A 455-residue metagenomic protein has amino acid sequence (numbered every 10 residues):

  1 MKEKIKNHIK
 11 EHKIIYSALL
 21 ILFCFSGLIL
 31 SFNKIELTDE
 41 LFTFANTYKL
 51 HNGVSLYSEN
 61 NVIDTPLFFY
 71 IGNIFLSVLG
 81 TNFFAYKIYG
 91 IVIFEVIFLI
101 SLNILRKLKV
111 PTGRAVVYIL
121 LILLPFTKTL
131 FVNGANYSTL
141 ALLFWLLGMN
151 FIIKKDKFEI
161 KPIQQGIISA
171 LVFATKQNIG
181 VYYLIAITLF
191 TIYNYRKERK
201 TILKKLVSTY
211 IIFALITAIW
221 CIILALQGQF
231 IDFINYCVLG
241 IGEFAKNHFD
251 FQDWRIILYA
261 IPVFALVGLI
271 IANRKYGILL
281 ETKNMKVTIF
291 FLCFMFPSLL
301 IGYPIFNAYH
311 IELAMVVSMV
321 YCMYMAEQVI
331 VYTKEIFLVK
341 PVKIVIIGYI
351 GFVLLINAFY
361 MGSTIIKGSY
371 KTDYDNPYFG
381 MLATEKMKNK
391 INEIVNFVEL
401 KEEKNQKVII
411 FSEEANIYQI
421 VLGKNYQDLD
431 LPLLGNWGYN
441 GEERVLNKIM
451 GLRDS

Functional and structural regions predicted by a protein language model:
S31-N46, L56-I74, T81-F84, K386: Extracytoplasmic catalytic/substrate-binding loops of multi-pass membrane glycan-assembly enzymes
I88-K109, L147, I271-N273: Transmembrane-helix motifs of polytopic, lipid-linked glycan transferases
F98-F126, L142-L143, Q164: Transmembrane-helix signature of polytopic, membrane-embedded enzymes that assemble or transfer cell-envelope glycans
L130-L140: Short acidic/glycine- and proline-prone juxtamembrane loop motifs at membrane-interface regions of multi-pass membrane
L140-K157, I167-S169, T188, I192 (+1 more regions): Specific aromatic-rich, kink-prone transmembrane helix
F151-L171, K200-I211, M285-F294: Short hydrophobic alpha-helices at membrane interfaces in multi-pass membrane enzymes
K161-I179, Y183-T188, L215, F294-G302: Membrane-interface alpha helices of multi-pass inner-membrane proteins
K367-G368, T372, N376-N436, L446-G451 (+1 more regions): Short periplasmic/luminal acceptor-recognition loop of GT-C membrane glycosyltransferases, typified by
